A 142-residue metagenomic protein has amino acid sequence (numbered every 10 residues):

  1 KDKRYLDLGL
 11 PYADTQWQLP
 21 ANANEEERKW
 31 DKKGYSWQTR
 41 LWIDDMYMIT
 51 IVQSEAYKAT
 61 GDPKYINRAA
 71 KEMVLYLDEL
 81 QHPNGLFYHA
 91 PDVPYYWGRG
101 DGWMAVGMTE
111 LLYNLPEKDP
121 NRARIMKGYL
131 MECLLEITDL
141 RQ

Functional and structural regions predicted by a protein language model:
K1-K3, M48-D62, A105-R122: Well-ordered alpha-helical scaffold segments within catalytic/enzyme domains
D2, L6, W42, M46 (+6 more regions): Solvent-exposed, acidic/flexible segments
D7-R28, P63-L86, K127-Q142: Long, well-ordered core segments of solenoidal/helical folds
L8, W37-L41, A56-K58, Y95-G98 (+1 more regions): Short, surface-exposed, charge-dense and proline/glycine-enriched linear segments
Y12, D45-M48, V52, E72 (+4 more regions): Amphipathic, well-ordered alpha-helical segments in soluble domains
A23-E25, Y35, P120: Short, glycine/charged-enriched secondary-structure capping and boundary segments
D31-M46, Y88-V106, R122, R141-Q142: Solvent-exposed loop and edge beta-strand segments that line ligand/cofactor-binding and catalytic clefts
P91-D92, P116-E117, R122-R124, L135: C-terminal transactivation domains of fungal Zn(2)-Cys(6)
